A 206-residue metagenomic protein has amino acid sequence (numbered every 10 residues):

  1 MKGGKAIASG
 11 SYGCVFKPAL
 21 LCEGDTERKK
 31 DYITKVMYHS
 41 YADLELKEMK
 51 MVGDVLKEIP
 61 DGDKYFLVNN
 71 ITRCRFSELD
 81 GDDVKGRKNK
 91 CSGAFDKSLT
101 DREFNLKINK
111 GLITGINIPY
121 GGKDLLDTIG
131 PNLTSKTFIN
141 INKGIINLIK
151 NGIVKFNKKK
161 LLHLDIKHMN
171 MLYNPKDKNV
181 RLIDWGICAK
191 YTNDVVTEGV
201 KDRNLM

Functional and structural regions predicted by a protein language model:
M1-A6: Conserved N-terminal boundary motif of the eukaryotic protein kinase catalytic domain
S11-A94: ATP-binding glycine-rich loop module of kinase domains
G62-I141: Conserved structural core of kinase catalytic domains
G152-F156: Conserved hydrophobic alpha-helix
N157-N174: Catalytic-loop of the protein kinase fold
N179-M206: C-lobe/activation-segment region of protein kinase-like
